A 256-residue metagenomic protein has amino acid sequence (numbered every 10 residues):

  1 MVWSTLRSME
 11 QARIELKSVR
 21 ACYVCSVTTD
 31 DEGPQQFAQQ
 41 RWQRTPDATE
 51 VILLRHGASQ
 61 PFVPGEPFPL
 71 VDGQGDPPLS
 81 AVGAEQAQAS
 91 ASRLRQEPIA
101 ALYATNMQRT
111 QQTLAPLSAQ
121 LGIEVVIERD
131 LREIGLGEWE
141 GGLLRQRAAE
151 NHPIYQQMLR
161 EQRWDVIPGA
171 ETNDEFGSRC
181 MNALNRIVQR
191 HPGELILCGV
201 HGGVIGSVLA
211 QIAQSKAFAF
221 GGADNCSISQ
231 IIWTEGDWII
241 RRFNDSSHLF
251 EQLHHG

Functional and structural regions predicted by a protein language model:
E10, I14-A100, A115, A119-I123 (+1 more regions): An N-terminal RHG(E/S)-centered segment typical of histidine phosphatases
T45-A48, Q111, M181-I239: Active-site-adjacent alpha-helix immediately C-terminal to a catalytic or transition-state-stabilizing loop
R55, T105, R109-T110, R179: Short, cationic motifs built from Arg/Lys/His that form the positively charged side of catalytic pockets
P77-P78, Q120-M181, I239-D245, H254-G256: Phosphate-handling substructures
G83-A87, L102, R147, F176-G177: Conserved anionic group-binding/transfer micro-motifs
I99-N106, L195-G199: Short glycine-rich phosphate-binding loop at a beta-alpha junction
